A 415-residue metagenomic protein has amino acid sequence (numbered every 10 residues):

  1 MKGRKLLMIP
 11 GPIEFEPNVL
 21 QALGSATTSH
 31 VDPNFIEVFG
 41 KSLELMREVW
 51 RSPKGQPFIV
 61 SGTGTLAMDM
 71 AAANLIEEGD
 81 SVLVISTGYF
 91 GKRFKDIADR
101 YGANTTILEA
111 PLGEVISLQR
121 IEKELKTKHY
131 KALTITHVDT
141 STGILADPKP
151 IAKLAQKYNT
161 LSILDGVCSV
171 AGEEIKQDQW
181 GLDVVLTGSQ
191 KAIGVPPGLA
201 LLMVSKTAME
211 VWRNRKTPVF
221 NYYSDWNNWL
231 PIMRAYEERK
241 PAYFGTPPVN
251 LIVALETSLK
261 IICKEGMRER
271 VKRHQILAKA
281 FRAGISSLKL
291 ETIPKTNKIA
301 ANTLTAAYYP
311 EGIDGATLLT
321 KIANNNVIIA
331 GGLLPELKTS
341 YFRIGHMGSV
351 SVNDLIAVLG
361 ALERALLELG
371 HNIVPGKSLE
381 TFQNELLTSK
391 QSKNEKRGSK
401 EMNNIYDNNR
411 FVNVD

Functional and structural regions predicted by a protein language model:
K2, E336, S340-D415: PLP-dependent enzyme catalytic core of the Aspartate aminotransferase-like
R4-S61, T65: A glycine-/small-polar-enriched, mobile loop at the entrance of the PLP active site in fold-type I
E14-F15, Q190-A283, S287: Active-site C-terminal subdomain of aminotransferase-like
G55-L83, T87, G91-K95: Conserved beta-loop-alpha segment that forms the PLP phosphate-binding cup at the N-terminus of a helix
V115-A171, V184, A192: Active-site phosphate-binding strand-loop segment of PLP-dependent enzymes
D178-Q190: Conserved active-site segment immediately N-terminal to the catalytic lysine that forms the internal aldimine
E291-I322: Conserved PLP-binding catalytic core of the aspartate aminotransferase-like
